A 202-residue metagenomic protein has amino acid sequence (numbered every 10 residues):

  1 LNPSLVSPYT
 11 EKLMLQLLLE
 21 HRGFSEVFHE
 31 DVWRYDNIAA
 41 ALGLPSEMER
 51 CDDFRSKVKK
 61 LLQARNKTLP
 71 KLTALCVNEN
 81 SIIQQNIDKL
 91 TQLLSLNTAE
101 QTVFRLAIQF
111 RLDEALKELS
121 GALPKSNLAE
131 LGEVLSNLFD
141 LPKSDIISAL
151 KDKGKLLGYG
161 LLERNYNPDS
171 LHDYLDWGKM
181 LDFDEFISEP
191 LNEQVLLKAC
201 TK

Functional and structural regions predicted by a protein language model:
L1-K202: Intrinsically disordered, low-complexity N-terminal extensions of AAA+/P-loop NTPases that precede the structured
